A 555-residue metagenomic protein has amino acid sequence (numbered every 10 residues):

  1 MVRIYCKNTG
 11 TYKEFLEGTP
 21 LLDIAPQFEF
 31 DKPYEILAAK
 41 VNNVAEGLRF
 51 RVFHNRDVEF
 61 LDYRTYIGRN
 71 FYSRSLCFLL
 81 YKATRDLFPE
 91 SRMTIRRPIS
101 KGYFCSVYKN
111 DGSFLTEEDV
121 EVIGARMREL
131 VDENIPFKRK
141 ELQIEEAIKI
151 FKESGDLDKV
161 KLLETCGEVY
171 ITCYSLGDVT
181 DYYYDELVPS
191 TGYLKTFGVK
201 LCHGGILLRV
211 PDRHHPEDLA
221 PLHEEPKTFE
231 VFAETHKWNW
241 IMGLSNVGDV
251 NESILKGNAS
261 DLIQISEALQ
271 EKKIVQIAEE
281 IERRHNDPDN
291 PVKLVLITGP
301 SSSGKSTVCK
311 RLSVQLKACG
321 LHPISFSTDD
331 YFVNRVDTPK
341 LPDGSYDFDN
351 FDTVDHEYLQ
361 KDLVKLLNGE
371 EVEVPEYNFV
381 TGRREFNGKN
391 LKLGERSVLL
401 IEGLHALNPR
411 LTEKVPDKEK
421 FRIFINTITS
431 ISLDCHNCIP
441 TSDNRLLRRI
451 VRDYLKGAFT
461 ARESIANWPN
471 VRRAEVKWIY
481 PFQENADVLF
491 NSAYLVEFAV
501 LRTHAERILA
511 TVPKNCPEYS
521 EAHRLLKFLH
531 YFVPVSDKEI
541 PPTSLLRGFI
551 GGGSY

Functional and structural regions predicted by a protein language model:
F50-R69, A83, R92-S100, F104-K272 (+2 more regions): Auxiliary tRNA-acceptor-end handling modules of aminoacyl-tRNA synthetases
H285, P409, E413-Y555: Conserved NTP phosphate-binding and transfer environment spanning the P-loop NTPase/kinase superfamily
V295-I297: Hydrophobic anchor at the beta1->P-loop junction of P-loop NTPases
K305: Conserved lysine of the Walker
V308, L312: Hydrophobic positions on the alpha1 helix immediately C-terminal to the Walker A/P-loop
A318-V336: Short beta-strand-centered segment that lines the nucleotide-binding/catalytic pocket of NTP-utilizing
V333, D337-V380: Conserved nucleotide-sensing/catalytic segment adjacent to the nucleotide-binding pocket in NTP-handling enzymes
Q360-D417, W468-F482: Glycine-rich phosphate-binding loop used to anchor ATP phosphates in small-molecule kinases, encompassing both
